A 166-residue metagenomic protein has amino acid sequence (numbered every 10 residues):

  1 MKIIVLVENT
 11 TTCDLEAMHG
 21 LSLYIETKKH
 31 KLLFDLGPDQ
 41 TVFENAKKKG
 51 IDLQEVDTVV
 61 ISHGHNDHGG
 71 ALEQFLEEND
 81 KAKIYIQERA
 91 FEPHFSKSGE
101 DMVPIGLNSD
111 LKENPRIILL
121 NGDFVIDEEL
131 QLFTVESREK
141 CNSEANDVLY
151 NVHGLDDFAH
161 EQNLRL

Functional and structural regions predicted by a protein language model:
M1, T27-K31, F124-L132: Beta-strand-turn-beta hairpins that frame and shape the catalytic cleft of phosphate-ester-processing enzymes
K2-K49, D157-L166: Conserved beta-strand hairpin/beta-sheet module of binuclear metal-dependent hydrolase folds, prominently
I4, V60, Y85, I118 (+1 more regions): Hydrophobic/aromatic beta-strand patches that form the interior of the parallel beta-sheet core in alpha/beta enzyme
T10-C13, T41, P93, R138-N142: Short, acidic Gly/Pro/Ser/Thr-rich loop/turn segments
T41-I86: Active-site metal-binding motif and surrounding structural segment of the metallo-beta-lactamase
D52-E55, I118-I126: Short acidic low-complexity segments
G69, Q74-E77, K81-N121: Hydrophobic alpha-helical segments and helix pairs
S98-M102, G122-L166: Active-site-proximal loop/helix segment associated with metal-binding centers of metalloenzymes
